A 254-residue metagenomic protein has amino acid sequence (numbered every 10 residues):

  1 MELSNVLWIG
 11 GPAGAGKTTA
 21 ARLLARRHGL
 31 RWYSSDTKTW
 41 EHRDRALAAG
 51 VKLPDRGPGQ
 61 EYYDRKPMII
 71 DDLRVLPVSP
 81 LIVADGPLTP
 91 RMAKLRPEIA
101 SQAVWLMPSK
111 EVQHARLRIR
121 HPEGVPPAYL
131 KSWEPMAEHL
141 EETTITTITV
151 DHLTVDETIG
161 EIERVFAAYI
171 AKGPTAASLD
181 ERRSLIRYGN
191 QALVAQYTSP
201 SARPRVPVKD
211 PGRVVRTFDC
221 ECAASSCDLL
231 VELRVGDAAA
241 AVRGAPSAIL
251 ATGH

Functional and structural regions predicted by a protein language model:
I9: Hydrophobic anchor at the beta1->P-loop junction of P-loop NTPases
G14-A15: ATP-binding Walker
T18: Walker A/P-loop
R26-D36: Post-Walker A helix-loop "phosphate-sensing" segment adjacent to the P-loop in P-loop NTPases
K38-L88, Y197, G212: ATP-dependent small-molecule kinase phosphotransfer cores that center on conserved nucleotide phosphate-binding segments
A100-E142: A glycine- and Lys/Arg-enriched "phosphate-lid" helix/loop adjacent to the NTP-binding pocket of small-molecule kinases
E138-Y188: NTP-dependent small-molecule kinase module
I170-H254: Polybasic/polar functional segments that serve as interface/processing modules
